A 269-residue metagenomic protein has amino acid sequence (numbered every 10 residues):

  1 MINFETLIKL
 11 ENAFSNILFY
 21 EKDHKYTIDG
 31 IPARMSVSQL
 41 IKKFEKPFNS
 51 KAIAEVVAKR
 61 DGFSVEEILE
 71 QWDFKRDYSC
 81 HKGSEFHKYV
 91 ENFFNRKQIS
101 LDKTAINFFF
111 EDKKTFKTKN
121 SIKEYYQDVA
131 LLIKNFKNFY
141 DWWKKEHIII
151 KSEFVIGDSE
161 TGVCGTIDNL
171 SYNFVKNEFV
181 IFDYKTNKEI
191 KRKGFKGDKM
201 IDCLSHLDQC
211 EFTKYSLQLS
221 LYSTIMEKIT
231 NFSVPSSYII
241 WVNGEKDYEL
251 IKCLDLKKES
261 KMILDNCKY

Functional and structural regions predicted by a protein language model:
M1, N95, F154, E160 (+3 more regions): Accessory terminal regions of nucleic-acid processing enzymes
M1-E160, C164: Nuclease catalytic cores
H87, G165-N173, N177-I201, Y222: Conserved catalytic cores of phosphodiester-cleaving nucleases, focusing on short active-site segments
I99-S100, E178, R192, K228-P235: Substrate-binding/catalytic groove segments of enzymes that remodel or degrade extracellular structural polymers
Y126, D208-Y269: Metal-dependent nuclease catalytic regions and adjoining charged, substrate-binding loops involved in nucleic-acid end
G157, T186-E189, G244-E245: Short, solvent-exposed loop/turn segments at secondary-structure junctions
G157, Y172, I240-V242: A generic structural motif
S159-E160, I201-S205: Gram-negative outer-membrane beta-barrel domains
